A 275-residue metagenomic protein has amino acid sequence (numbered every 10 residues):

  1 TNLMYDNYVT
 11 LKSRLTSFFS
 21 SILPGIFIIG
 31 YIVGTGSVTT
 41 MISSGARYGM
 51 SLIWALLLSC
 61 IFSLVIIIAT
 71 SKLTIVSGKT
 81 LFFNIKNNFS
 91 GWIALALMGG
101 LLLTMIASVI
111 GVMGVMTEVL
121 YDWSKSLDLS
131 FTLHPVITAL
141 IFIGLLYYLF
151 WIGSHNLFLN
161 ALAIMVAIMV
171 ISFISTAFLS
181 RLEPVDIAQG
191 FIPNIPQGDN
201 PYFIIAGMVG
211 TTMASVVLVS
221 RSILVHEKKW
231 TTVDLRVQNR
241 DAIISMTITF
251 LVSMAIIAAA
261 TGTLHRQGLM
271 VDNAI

Functional and structural regions predicted by a protein language model:
Y5-N7, T40-G45, I68-I93, L120 (+3 more regions): Flexible loop linkers connecting adjacent transmembrane helices in multi-pass alpha-helical membrane transporters
T10-F19, G49, V76-L103, S126 (+2 more regions): Transmembrane-helix boundary/entry motifs in multi-pass membrane transporters
T16, S43-I68, I85, G91-I93 (+1 more regions): Extracellular loop-to-transmembrane helix junctions
I28, A55-K86, L97-I110: Juxtamembrane transmembrane-helix boundary signature
L56-T70, V237-T263: Selective recognition of specific alpha-helical transmembrane segments in multi-pass small-molecule
A94-D128, A139: Hydrophobic transmembrane alpha-helices that form the core helical bundles of multi-pass secondary transporters
M98, S124-W151, I168-A177: Transmembrane alpha-helical segments of multi-pass small-molecule transport proteins
V166-N194, Y202-S222, A259-T261: Hydrophobic alpha-helical segments and their helix-loop junctions in multi-pass secondary transporters
